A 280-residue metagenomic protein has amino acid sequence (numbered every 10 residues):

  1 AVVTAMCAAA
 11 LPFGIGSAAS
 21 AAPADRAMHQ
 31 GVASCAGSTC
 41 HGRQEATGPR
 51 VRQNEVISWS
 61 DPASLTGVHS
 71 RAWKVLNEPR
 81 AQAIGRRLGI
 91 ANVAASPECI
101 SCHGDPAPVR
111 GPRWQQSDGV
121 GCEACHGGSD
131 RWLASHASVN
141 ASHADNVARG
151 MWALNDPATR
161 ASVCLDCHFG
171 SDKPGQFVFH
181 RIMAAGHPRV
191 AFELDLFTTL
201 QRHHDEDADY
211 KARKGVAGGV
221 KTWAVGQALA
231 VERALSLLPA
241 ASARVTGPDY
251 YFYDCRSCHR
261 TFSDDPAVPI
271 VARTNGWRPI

Functional and structural regions predicted by a protein language model:
V2-G14: Bacterial N-terminal signal peptides
L11, T39, Q44, H103-P106 (+2 more regions): Extracellular/secretory pathway and lumenal proteins
P12-G14, H29, C35, A148 (+2 more regions): Intrinsically disordered, low-complexity segments enriched in small/polar residues
A18-P23, H29: Boundary at the C-terminal end of the N-terminal hydrophobic targeting segment
A22, Q44-R86, W114-V120, G128-I280: Primarily the internal scaffold of c-type cytochrome electron-transfer domains, especially repeated/multiheme c-type
M28-G37, N92, S96-P97, G119 (+2 more regions): Residues immediately within or flanking Cys/His clusters that coordinate Zn2+ in small zinc-binding modules
A33-H41, I100, E123, L165 (+1 more regions): Cys/His/Pro-rich metal-binding microdomains
G85-A124, N140: Post-signal peptide N-terminal segment of secreted/secretory-pathway proteins
